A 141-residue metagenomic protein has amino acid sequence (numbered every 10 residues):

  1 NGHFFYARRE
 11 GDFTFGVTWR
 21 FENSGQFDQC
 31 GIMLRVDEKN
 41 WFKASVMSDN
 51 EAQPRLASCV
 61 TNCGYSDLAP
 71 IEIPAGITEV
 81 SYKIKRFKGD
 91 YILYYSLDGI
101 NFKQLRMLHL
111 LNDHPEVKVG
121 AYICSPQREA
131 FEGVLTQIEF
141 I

Functional and structural regions predicted by a protein language model:
N1-I141: Extracellular glycan-recognition regions
